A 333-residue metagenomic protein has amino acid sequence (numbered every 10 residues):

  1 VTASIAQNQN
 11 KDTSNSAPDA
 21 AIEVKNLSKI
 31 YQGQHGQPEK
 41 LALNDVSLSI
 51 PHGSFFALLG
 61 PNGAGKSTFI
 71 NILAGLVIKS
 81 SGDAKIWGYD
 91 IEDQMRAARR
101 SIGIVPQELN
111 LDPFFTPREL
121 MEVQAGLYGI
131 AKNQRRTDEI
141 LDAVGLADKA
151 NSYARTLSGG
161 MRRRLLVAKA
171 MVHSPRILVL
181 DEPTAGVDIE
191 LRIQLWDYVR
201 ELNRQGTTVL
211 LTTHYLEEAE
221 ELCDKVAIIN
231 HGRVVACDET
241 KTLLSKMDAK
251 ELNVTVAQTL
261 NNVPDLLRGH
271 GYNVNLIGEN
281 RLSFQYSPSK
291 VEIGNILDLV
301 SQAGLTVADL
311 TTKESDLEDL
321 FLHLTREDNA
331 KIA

Functional and structural regions predicted by a protein language model:
A74: Helix-to-loop junction immediately C-terminal to a conserved catalytic motif
E122, G126-K149: Conserved ABC ATPase "signature" region
Y153-L157: Conserved ABC ATPase signature
S174: Conserved catalytic motifs of ABC-family nucleotide-binding domains
L178-D181: Catalytic Walker B motif of ABC-type/P-loop ATPase nucleotide-binding domains
W196-S287: ABC transporter nucleotide-binding domain
